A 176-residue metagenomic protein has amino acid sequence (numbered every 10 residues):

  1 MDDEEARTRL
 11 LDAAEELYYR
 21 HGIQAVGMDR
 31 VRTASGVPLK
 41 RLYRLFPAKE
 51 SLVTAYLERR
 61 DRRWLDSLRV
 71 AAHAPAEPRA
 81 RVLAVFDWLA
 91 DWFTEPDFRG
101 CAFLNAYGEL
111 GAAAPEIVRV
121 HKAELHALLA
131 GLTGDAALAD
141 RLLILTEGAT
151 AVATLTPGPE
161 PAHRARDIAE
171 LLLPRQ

Functional and structural regions predicted by a protein language model:
M1-E5, Q176: N-terminal intrinsically disordered/low-complexity leader segments
R9, A13, L17-S51, A55: Helix-turn-helix
A55, R69-D97, L142: Hydrophobic alpha-helical connector segments
E58-L65: Short, basic, alpha-helical segments at the C-terminal edge of helix-turn-helix-like DNA-binding modules
L65, A80-L83, A112-A136, D140 (+1 more regions): Amphipathic alpha-helical packing segments from all-alpha helical-bundle domains
F93-A113: Amphipathic alpha-helical segments used for helix-helix packing
A136-T156, R164-L171: Hydrophobic alpha-helical segments that form the core of small-molecule binding pockets and/or dimer interfaces
